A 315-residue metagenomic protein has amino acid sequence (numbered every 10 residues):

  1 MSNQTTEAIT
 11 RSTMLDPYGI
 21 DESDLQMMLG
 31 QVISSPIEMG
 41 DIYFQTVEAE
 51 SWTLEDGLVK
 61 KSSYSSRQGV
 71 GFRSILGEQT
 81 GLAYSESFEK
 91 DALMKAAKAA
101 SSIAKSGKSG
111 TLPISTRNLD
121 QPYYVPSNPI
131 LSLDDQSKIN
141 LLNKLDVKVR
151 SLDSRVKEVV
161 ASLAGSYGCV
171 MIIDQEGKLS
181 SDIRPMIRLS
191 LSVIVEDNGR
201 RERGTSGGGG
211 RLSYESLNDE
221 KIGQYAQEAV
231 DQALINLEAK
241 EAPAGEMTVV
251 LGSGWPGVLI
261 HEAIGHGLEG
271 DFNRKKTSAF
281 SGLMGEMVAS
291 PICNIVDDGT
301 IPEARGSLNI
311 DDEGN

Functional and structural regions predicted by a protein language model:
M1-G314: Active-site bordering "gate/hinge" segments that shape substrate access to catalytic or cofactor-binding pockets
